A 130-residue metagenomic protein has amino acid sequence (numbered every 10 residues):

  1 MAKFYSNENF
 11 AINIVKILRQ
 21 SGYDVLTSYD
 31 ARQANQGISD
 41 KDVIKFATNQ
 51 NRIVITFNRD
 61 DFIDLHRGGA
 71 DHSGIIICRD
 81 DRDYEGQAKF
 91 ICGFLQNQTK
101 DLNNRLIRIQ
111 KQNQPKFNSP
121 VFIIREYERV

Functional and structural regions predicted by a protein language model:
M1-I14, L18, N118-R125, R129-V130: Metal-dependent nucleic-acid phosphoesterase active-site entry motif
Y5-Q50: N-terminal first-folded block
T27, I76-R79, R108: Structural signal for conserved beta-strand scaffold positions within catalytic alpha/beta enzyme cores
D40-I44, Q87-L95, F122-I123: Short, surface-exposed amphipathic charged segments that create phosphate/polyanion-binding patches used for binding
R52-L65: Acidic, metal-binding active-site segment of PIN/NYN-like and related structure-specific nucleases
F62-L95: Mid-chain, well-packed structural core segment of small domains
T99-V130: Charged phosphate-binding loop/patch that engages nucleotide di/tri-phosphates or the phosphate backbone of nucleic
